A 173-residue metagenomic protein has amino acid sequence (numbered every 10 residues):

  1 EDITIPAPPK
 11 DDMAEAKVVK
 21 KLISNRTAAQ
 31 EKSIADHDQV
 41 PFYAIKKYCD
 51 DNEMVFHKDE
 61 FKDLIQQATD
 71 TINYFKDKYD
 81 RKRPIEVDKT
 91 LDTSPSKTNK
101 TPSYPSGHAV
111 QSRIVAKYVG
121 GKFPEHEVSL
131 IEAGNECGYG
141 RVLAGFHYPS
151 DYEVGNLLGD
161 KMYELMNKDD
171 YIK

Functional and structural regions predicted by a protein language model:
E1-A144, L165: Hydrophobic alpha-helical bundle signature of multipass membrane enzymes
E136-D170: Interfacial helix-loop-helix junctions of multi-pass membrane proteins
